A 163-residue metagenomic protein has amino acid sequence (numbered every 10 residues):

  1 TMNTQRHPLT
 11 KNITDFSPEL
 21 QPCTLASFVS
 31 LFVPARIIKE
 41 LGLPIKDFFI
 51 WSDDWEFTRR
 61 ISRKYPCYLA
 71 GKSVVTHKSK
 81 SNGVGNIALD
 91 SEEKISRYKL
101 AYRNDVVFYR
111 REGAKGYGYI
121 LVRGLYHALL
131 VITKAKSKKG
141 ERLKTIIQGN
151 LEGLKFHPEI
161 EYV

Functional and structural regions predicted by a protein language model:
T1-N12, P22: Acceptor/aglycone-binding surface of glycosyltransferases and processive sugar-polymer synthases
N12-V33: A recurrent flexible, glycine/aromatic-enriched loop bordering the glycosyltransferase active site that acts as
L31-G42, D47-S73: A short, conserved alpha-helix in the catalytic core of glycosyltransferases
A70-D90: Active-site donor/metal-binding and catalytic loop motifs of nucleotide-sugar-dependent glycosylation enzymes
A88-L100: A short acidic, glycine-rich active-site loop that binds or catalyzes chemistry on phosphate/adenosine moieties
Y102-N104: A conserved mid-domain beta-alpha-beta active-site/ligand-binding segment of alpha/beta enzyme cores
G113-V163: Non-catalytic, C-terminal membrane-associated alpha-helical segments of glycosyltransferases
